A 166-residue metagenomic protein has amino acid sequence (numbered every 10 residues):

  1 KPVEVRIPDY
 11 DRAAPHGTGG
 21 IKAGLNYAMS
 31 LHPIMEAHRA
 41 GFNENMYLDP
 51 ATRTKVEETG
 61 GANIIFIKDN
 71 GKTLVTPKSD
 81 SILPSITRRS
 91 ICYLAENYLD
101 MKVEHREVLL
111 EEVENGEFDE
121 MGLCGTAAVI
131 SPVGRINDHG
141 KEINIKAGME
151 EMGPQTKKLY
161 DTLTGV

Functional and structural regions predicted by a protein language model:
K1-A40, Q155-T156, T162: Extended Lys/Arg-rich, glycine-bearing segments that form polyanion-binding/interaction patches within enzyme domains
P8, L48, C124: Short beta-strand segments
A23, A37, N45, A95 (+1 more regions): Small-side-chain structural scaffolding
A23-F42, E107-E120, V166: Short flexible/disordered coil segments
H38, F42-K55: Long, well-ordered mid-to-C-terminal structural blocks that present hydrophobic/aromatic surfaces
A51-V166: Conserved catalytic-core subdomain
